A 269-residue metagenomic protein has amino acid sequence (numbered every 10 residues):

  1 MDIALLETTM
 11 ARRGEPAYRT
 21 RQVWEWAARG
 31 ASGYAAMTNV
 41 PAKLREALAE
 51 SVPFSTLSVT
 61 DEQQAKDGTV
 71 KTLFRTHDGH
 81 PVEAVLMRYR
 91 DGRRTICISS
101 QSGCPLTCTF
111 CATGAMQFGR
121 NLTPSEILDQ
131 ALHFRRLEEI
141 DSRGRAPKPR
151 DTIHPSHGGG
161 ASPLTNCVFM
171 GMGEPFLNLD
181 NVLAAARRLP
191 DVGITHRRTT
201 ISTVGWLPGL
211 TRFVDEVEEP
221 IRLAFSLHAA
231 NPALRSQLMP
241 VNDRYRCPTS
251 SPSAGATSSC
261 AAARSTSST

Functional and structural regions predicted by a protein language model:
M1-R94: Flexible, acidic/Gly-rich N-terminal and inter-domain linker regions that tether and position cofactor-handling modules
A4-R12, E25, E46-E50, D129 (+4 more regions): Replace "anionic and nucleotidyl ligands
V23, T113, F169: A short beta-strand submotif of the Rossmann-like class I SAM-dependent methyltransferase core that lines
N39, S55, L132, L179-D180 (+1 more regions): SEC14/CRAL-TRIO lipid-binding/transfer domains and related phosphoinositide-recognition modules that form deep
A65, S99-S100, S202, S226: Short linear Ser/Thr-Pro motifs
R88-R143, H154: Canonical Radical SAM [4Fe-4S] cluster-binding loop centered on the CxxxCxxC motif and its immediate flanking residues
R136-D141, P163-T269: Conserved AdoMet/S-adenosylmethionine-binding subsite of the radical SAM
S142-S162: Intrinsic disorder/low-complexity segments
